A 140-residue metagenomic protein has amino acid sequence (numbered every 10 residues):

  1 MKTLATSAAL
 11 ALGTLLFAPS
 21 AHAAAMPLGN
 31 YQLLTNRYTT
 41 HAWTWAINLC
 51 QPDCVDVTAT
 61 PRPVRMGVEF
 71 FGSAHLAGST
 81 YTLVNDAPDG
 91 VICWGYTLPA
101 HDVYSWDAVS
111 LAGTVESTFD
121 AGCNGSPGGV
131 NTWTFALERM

Functional and structural regions predicted by a protein language model:
M1-A23: Secretory targeting and sorting signals
L4, H75, D107-L111: N-terminal start-of-chain detector that recognizes signal peptides and the immediate post-cleavage beginning
A11-T14, H41, V103: Generic marker of "main functional regions" within proteins
L12, A24-P27, A112-S117: A short linear-motif detector with a strong N-terminal bias
A18-P27, G95-Y96, H101-S110: Short, surface-exposed loop and linker segments with low hydrophobicity and enrichment for Pro/Ser/Thr
A25-P27, Q32-P99, G125-M140: Central antiparallel beta-sheet cores of small beta-barrel/beta-sandwich binding domains
H101-A121, L137: Internal, hydrophobic beta-strand segments that form the core of beta-sheet-rich folds
